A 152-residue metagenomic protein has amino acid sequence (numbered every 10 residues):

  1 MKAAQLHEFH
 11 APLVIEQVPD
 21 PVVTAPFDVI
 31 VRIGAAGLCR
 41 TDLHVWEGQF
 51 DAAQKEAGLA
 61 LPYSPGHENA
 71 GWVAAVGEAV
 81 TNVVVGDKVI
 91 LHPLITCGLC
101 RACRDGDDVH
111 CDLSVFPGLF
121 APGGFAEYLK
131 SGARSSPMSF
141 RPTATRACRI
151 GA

Functional and structural regions predicted by a protein language model:
M1-K2: Extreme N-terminal starter segment of soluble prokaryotic enzymes
Q5-V23, R40-A75, I90, D108-F120: N-terminal glycine-rich cofactor-binding segment
L6-F9, G34, G48, G106 (+2 more regions): Generic beta-structure capping elements
P12-I15, V83, K88, P137-S139 (+1 more regions): Short, well-ordered strand-loop elements centered on a beta-strand within folded domains, enriched for acidic residues
P21-A36, D51-R101, S135, T143: Glycine-rich beta-strand-centered segment in the early N-terminal region that forms part of a ligand/cofactor-binding
C39, F50, A79, F125-A126 (+1 more regions): Compositionally biased, intrinsically disordered low-complexity regions
L59-P62, C97-A152: NAD(P)H dinucleotide-binding glycine-rich loop of Rossmann-like/cofactor-binding domains, especially the beta1-alpha1
